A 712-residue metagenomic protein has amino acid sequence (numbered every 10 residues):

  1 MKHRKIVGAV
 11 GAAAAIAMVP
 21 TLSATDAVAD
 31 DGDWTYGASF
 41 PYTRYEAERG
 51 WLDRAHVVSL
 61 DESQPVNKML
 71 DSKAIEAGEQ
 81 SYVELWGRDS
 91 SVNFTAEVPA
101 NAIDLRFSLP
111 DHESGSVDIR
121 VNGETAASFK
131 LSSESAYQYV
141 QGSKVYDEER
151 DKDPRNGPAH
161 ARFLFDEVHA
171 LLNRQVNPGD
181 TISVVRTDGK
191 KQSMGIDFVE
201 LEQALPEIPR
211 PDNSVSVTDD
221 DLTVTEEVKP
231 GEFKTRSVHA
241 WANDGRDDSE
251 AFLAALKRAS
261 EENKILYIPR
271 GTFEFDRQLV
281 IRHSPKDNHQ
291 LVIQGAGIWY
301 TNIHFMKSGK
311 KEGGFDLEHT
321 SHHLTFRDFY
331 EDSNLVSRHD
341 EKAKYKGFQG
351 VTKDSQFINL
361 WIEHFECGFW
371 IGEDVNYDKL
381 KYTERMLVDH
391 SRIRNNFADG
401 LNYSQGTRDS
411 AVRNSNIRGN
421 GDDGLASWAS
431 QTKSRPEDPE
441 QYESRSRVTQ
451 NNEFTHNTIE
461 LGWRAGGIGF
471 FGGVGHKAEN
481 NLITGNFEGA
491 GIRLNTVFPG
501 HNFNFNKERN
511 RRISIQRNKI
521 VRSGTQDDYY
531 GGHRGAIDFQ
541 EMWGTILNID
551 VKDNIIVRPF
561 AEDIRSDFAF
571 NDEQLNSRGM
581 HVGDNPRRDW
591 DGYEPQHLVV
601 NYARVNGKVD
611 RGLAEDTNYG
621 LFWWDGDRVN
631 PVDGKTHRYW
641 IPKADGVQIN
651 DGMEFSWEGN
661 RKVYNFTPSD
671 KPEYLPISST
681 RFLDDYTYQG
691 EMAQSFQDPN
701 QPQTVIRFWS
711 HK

Functional and structural regions predicted by a protein language model:
M1-A29: Secretory targeting and sorting signals
D30-D212, Q516, P668, L675 (+3 more regions): Extracytoplasmic
M69-A77, Y139-E167, L222-G245, G532-H533 (+4 more regions): Surface-exposed intrinsically disordered loops and tails
A96-V98, F107-D111, R186-D188, A259 (+6 more regions): Non-cytosolic beta-sheet module surface loops
V217-P269, F275: Acidic Gly/Asp/Thr-rich repetitive segments characteristic of extracellular carbohydrate-active and adhesion proteins
L253, K257-R258, F273-Q294, Y300-D328 (+4 more regions): Extracellular beta-strand-rich solenoid/capping regions of secreted or surface-exposed proteins that bind or remodel
K264, D276-Q278, N302-G313, L335-K342 (+11 more regions): Short glycine/acidic-rich loop motifs that flank beta-strands on beta-rich extracellular proteins
Q290, Q294-W299, H322-S333, K353-E366 (+8 more regions): Right-handed parallel beta-helix
